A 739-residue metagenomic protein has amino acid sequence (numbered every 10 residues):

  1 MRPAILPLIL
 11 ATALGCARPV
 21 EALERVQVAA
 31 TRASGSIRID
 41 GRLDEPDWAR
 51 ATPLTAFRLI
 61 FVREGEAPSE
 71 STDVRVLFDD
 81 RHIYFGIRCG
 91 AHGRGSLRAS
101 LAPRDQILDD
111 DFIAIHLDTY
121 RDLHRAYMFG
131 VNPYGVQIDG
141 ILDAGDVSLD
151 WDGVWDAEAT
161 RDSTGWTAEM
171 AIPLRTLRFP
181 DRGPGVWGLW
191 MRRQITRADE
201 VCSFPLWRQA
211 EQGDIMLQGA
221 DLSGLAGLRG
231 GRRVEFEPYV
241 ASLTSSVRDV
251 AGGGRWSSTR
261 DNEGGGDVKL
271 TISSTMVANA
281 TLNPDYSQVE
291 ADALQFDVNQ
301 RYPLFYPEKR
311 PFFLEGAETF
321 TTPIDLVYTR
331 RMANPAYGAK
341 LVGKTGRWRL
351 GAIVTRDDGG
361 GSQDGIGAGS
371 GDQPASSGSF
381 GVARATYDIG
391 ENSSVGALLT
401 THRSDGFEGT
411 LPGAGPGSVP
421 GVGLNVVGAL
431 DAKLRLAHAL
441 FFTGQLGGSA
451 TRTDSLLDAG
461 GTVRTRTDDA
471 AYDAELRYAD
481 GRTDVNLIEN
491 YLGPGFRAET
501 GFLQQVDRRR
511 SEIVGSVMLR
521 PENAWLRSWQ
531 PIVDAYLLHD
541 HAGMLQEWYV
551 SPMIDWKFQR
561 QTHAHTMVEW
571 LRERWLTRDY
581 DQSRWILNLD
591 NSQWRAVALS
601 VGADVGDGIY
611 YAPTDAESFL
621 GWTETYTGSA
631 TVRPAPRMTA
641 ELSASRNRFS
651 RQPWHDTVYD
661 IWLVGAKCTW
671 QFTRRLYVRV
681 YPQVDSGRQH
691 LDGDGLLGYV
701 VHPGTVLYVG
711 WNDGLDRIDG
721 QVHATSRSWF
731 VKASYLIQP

Functional and structural regions predicted by a protein language model:
A4-G15: Bacterial N-terminal signal peptides
C16, V20-D388, S394-A397, G417: Structural preference for beta-rich elements and adjacent junctions enriched in aromatics
R178-G185, A226-V234, T275, R347 (+7 more regions): Short loop/turn motifs that connect adjacent beta-strands in outer-membrane beta-barrel proteins
D199-F204, V250, E290-V298, D364 (+6 more regions): Outer-membrane beta-barrel and related beta-rich outer-membrane complex signature in Gram-negative bacteria
R229-A278, F380-D458, I532, D590-N591 (+4 more regions): Surface-exposed extracellular loop regions of Gram-negative outer-membrane beta-barrel proteins
G254-W256, Q300, T329-M332, G369-S376 (+10 more regions): Alpha-helix capping and helix-loop boundary segments enriched in small/acidic/polar residues
N334, G447-P739: Exposed, low-structure sequence patches enriched in small/polar residues
